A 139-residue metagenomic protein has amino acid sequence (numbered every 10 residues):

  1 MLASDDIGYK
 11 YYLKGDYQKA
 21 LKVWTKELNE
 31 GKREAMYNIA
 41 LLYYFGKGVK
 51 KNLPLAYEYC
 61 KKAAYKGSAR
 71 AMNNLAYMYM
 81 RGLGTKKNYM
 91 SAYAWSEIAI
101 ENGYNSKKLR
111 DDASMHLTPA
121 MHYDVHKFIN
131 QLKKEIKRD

Functional and structural regions predicted by a protein language model:
S4-Y12, V23, E27, M36-F45 (+3 more regions): Hydrophobic face of amphipathic alpha-helices that form TPR/SEL1-like repeat modules and related alpha-solenoid
Y11-Y12, N29-R33, F45-K47, N52 (+6 more regions): Short helix-capping/linker turns of helical repeat alpha-solenoids
N105-D139: Terminal, low-structured helical/coil segments at or just beyond the last alpha-helical repeat
